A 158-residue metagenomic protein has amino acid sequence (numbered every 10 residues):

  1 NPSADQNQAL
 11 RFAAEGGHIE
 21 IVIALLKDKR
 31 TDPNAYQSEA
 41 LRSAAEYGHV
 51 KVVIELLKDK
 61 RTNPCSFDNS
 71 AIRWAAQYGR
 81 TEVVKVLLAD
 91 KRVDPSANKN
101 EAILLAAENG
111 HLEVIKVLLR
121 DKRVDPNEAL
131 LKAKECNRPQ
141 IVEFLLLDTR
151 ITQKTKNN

Functional and structural regions predicted by a protein language model:
S3-R11, N34-R42, C65-R73, S96-L104 (+2 more regions): Ankyrin-repeat boundary/"N-cap" motif
E20-I21, K51-V52, E82-V83, E113-V114 (+1 more regions): Conserved ankyrin/ankyrin-like repeat signature
K29-T31, K60-T62, K91-V93, K122-V124 (+1 more regions): Ankyrin-repeat C-terminal turn/loop position
D121, L131-N158: Ankyrin-repeat-protein effector appendages
